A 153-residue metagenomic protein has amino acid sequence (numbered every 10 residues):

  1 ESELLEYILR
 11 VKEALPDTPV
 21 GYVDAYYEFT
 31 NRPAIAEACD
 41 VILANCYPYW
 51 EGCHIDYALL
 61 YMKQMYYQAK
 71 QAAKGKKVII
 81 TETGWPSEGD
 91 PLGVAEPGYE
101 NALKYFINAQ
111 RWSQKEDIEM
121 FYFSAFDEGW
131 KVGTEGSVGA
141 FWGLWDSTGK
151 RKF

Functional and structural regions predicted by a protein language model:
E1, R32-I35, H54, D90-L92 (+1 more regions): Short, well-ordered secondary-structure micro-motifs
S2-E6, D56-Q64, V94-K104: Alpha-helix N-cap and loop-to-helix initiation/capping positions
L4-P16, Y66-K74, Q110, Q114: Surface-exposed amphipathic alpha-helices with a cationic face
I8-T30, G75-T83, I118-W130: Aromatic-lined carbohydrate-recognition surfaces of secreted/lumenal glycan-active proteins
A14, A34-E37, Q114-K115, G136: Extracellular/periplasmic catalytic domains that process cell-envelope and extracellular macromolecules
D24-Y61: Aromatic- and acid-rich polysaccharide-binding/catalytic face of secreted or lumenal carbohydrate-active enzymes
Y47-P91: Glycoside hydrolase catalytic-domain groove-lining segments
P91-Y99, W112-F153: Aromatic-rich peripheral "rim/lid" segments of glycoside hydrolase catalytic domains that contact and position glycan
